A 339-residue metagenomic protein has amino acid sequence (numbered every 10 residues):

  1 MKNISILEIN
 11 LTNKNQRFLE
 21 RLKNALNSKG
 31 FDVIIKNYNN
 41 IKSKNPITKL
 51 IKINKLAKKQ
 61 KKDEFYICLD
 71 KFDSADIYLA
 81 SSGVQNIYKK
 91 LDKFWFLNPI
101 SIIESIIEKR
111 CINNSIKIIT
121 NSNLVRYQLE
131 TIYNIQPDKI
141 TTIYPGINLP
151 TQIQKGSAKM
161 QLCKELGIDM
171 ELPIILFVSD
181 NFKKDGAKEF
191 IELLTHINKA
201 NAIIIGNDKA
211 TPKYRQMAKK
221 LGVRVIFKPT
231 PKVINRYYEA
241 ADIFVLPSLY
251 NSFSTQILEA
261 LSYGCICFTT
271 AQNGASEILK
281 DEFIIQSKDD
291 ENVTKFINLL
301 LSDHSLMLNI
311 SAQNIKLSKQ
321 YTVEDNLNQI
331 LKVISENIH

Functional and structural regions predicted by a protein language model:
R17-N24, P173-H196, P212: A conserved mid-protein helix/loop that constitutes part of the nucleotide-sugar donor-binding site
S101, N113-G156: Donor nucleotide-sugar binding/catalytic pocket of nucleotide-sugar-dependent glycosyltransferases
I147-N148, V178-F182, N201-Y214: Glycosyltransferase donor-sugar binding loop
I153-I168, I234: A short helix/loop element that forms part of the nucleotide-sugar donor recognition site in Leloir-type
A210-P212, V223-P231, Y237: Active-site donor-binding acidic/aromatic loop of nucleotide-activated sugar and phosphosugar transferases involved
L249: Aromatic "clamp/platform" in nucleotide-sugar-dependent glycosyltransferases that forms part of the donor/acceptor
C265-T269: Short hydrophobic beta-strand element within catalytic cores of glycosyltransferases and related nucleotide-activated
E282-E291, L299-H304: Conserved acidic donor-binding segment of nucleotide-sugar-dependent glycosyltransferases
